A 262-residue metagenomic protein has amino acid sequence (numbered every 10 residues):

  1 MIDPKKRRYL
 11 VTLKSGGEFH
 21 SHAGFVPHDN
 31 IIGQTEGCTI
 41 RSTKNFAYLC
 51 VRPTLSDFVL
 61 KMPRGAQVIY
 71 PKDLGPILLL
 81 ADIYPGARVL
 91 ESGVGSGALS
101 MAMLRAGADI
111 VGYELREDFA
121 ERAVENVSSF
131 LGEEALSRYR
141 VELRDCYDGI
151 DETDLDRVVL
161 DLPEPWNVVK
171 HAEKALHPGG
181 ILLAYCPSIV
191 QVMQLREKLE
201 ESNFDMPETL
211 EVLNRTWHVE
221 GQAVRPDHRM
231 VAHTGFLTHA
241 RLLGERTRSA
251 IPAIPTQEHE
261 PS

Functional and structural regions predicted by a protein language model:
M1-R52: N-terminal auxiliary segments of SAM/dcSAM-dependent transferases
K61-G75: Conserved SAM-binding loop and adjacent beta-strand
L79-Y84, I150-E152, K174-A175: Glycine-rich helix-loop-beta junction characteristic of Rossmann-like nucleotide cofactor-binding loops
Y84-G95: Conserved class I S-adenosyl-L-methionine
S96-G107, E173-K174: Conserved SAM-binding loop of SAM-dependent methyltransferases across substrates and taxa, primarily the Class I
A108-Y113, L182: Short beta-strand element of Class I
Y113-P165: S-adenosyl-L-methionine
W166-F236: C-terminal substrate-binding/active-site "lid" region of AdoMet-derived donor-dependent transferases
